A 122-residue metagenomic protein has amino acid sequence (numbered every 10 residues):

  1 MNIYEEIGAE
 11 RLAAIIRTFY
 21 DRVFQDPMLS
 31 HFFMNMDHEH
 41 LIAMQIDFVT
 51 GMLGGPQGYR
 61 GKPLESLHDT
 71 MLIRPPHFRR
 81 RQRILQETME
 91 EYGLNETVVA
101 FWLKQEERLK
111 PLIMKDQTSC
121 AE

Functional and structural regions predicted by a protein language model:
M1-E122: Core of compact, soluble alpha-helical bundle domains
